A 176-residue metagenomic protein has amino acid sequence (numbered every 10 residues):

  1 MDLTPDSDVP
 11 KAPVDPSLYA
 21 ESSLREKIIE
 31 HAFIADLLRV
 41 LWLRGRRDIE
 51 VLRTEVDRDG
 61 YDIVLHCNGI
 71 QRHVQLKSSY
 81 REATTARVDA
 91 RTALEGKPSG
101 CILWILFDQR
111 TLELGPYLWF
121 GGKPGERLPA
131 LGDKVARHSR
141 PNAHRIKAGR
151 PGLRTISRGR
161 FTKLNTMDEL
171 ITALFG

Functional and structural regions predicted by a protein language model:
M1-D59, V64-G176: Mixed-charge (Asp/Glu-Lys/Arg
